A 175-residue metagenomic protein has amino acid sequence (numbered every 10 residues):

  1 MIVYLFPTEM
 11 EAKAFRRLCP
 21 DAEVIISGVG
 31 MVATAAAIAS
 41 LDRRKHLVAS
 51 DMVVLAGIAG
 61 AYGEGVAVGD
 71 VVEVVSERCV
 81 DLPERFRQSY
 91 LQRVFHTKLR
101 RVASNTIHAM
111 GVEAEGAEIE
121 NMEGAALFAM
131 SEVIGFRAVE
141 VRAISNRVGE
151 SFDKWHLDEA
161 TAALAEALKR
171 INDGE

Functional and structural regions predicted by a protein language model:
M1-V3: Extreme N-terminal starter segment of soluble prokaryotic enzymes
F6-E175: Glycine-rich phosphate- or other oxyanion-binding loops that anchor nucleotides, phosphorylated ligands
